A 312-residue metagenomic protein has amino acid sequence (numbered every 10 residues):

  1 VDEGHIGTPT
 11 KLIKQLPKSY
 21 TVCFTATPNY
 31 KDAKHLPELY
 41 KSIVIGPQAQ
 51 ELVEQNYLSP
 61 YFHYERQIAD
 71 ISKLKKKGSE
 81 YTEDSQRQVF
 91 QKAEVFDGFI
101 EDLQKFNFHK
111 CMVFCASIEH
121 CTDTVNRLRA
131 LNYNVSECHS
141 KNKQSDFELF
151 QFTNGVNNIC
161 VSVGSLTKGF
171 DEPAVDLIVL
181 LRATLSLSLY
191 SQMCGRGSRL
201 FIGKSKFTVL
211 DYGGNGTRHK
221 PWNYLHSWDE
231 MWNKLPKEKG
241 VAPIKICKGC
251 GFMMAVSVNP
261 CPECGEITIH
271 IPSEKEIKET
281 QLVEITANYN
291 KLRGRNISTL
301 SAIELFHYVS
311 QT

Functional and structural regions predicted by a protein language model:
E3-H5, C121, L166, R182-T184 (+1 more regions): Conserved Walker B
H5-H63: Post-DEXD/H (motif II) to motif III coupling segment of the RecA-like Helicase ATP-binding lobe
I43-C115: Conserved interdomain linker/interface between the two RecA-like ATPase lobes of SF2 helicase motors
Q50-S59, F201-M254, T268: A conserved SF2-helicase RecA2
N56, C160-I178, G195-R199: SF2 helicase motor core recognition
T122-N126, Y133-G164: Conserved helicase ATPase core of P-loop NTP-dependent helicases/translocases
S186-F207: Conserved SF2 helicase motif VI
G214, M231-T312: Non-catalytic terminal extensions of ATP-dependent helicases
